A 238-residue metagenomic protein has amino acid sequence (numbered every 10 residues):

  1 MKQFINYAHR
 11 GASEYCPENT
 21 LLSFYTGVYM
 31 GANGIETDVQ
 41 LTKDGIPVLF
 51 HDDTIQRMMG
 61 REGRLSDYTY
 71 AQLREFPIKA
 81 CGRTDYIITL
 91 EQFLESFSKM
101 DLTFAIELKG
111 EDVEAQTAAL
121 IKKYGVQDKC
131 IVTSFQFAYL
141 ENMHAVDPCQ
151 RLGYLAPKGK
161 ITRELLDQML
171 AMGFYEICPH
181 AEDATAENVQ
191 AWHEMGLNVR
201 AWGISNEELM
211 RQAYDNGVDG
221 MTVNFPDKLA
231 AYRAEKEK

Functional and structural regions predicted by a protein language model:
M1-K238: Phosphate-group recognition and catalysis centered on beta-loop-alpha active-site segments
